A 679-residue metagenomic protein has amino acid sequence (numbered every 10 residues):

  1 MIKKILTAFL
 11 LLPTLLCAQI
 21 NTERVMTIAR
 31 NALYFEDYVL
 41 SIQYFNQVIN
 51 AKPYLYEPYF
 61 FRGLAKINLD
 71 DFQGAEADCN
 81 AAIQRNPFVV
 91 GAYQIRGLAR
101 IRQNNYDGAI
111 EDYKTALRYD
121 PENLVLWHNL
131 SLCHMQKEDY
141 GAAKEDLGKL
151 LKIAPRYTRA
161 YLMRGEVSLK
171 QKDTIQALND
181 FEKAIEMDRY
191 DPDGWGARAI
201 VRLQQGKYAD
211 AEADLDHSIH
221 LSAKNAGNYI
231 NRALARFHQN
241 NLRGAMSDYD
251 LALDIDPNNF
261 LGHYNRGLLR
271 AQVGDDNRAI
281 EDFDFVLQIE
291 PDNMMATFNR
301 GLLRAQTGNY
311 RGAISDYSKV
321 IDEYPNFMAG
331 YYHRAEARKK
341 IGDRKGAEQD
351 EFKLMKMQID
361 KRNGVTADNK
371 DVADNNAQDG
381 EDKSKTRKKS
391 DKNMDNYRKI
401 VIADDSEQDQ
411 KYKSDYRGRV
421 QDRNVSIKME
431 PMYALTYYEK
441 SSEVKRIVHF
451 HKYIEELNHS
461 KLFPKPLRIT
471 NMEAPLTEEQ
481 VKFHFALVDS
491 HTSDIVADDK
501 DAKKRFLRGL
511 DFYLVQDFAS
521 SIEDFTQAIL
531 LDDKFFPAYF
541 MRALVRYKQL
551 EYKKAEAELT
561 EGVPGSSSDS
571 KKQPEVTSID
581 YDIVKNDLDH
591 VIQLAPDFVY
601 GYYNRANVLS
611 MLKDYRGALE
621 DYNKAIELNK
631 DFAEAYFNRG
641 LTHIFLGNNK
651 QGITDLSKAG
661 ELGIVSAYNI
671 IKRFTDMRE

Functional and structural regions predicted by a protein language model:
N21-E23, Y56-E57, V90-G91, L124-V125 (+12 more regions): Helix-start (N-cap) detector for alpha-helical repeat units in TPR-like alpha-solenoids, especially tetratricopeptide
Y34-F35, N68, R102, Q136-K137 (+13 more regions): Register position in tetratricopeptide repeats
F61, I95, N129, M163 (+10 more regions): Canonical tetratricopeptide repeat
Q306, N326-K504, V563-D580, D676-E679: Eukaryotic alpha-helical solenoid repeat scaffolds
